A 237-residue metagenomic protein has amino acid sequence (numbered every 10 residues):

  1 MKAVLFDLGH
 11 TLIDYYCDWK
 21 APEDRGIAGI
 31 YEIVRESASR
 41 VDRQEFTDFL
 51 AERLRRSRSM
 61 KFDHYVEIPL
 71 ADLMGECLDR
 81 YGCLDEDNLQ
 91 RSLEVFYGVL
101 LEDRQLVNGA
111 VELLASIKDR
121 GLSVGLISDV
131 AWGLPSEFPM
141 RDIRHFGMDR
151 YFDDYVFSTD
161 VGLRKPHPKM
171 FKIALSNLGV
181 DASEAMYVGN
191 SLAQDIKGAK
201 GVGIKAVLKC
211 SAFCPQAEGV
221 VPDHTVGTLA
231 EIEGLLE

Functional and structural regions predicted by a protein language model:
M1-N108, E112, R120: N-terminal helical cap/lid subdomain that shapes the substrate entry/recognition surface in HAD-like hydrolases
M1-V4, D14-A21, E32, S39-Q44 (+5 more regions): Asp-based, Mg2+/Mn2+-dependent phosphohydrolase catalytic module
